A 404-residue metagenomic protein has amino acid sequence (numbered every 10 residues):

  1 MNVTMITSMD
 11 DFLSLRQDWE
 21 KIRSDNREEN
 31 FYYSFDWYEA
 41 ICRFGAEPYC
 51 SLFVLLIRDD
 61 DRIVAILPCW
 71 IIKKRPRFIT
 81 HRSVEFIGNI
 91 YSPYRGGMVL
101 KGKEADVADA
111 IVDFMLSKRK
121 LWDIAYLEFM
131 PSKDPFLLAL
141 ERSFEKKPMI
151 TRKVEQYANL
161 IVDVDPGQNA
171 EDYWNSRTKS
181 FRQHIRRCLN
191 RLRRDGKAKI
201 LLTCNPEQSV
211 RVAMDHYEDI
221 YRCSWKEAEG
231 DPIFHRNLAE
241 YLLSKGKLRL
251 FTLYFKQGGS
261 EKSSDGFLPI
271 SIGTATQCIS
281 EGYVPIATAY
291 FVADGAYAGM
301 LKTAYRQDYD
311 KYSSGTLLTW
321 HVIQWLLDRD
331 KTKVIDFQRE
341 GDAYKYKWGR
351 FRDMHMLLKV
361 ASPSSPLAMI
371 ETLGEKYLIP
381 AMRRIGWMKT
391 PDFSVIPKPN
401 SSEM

Functional and structural regions predicted by a protein language model:
M1, W122, G196-A198, T332-K333: A structural micro-motif
N2-V84, F129-N159, D163-K311, N400-E403: A conserved beta-strand-loop-helix scaffold within acyl/acetyltransferase catalytic domains
M9, I71, L137-A170, D330-M404: Active-site/acyl-donor-binding loops of N-acyltransferases
F31-Y32, Y94-G97, K153-Y157, R187-R191 (+6 more regions): Short, surface-exposed, polar/charged, turn-prone segments marking secondary-structure boundaries
A40-C42, Y91-P93, K101-D106, L160-D165 (+7 more regions): Low-complexity, flexible helical/coil segments
L52, K74-E155, G295-R352: Acyl-donor binding region in acyl/amide transferases
V112, W174-R182, T372-Y377: Short intrinsically disordered coil segments
